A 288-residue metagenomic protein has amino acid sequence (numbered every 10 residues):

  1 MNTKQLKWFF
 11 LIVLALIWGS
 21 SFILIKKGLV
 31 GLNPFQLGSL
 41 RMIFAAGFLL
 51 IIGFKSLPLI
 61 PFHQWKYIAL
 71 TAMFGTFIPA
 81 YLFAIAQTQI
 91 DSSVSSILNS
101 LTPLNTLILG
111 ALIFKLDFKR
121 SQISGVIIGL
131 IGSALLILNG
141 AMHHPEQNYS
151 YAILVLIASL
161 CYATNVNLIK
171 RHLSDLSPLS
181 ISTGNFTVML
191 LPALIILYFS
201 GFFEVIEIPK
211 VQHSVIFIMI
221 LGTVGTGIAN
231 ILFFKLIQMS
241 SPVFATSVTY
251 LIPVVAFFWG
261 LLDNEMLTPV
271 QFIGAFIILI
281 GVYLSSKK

Functional and structural regions predicted by a protein language model:
L6-F10, Q36-I51, L70, S121-I131 (+4 more regions): Hydrophobic alpha-helical transmembrane segments of multi-pass integral membrane proteins, especially transporters
L16-G19, I23, L50, M73-F77 (+9 more regions): Hydrophobic/small/kink-forming positions within alpha-helical transmembrane segments of polytopic membrane proteins
I17, S21-F22, L50-N99, L135 (+1 more regions): Specific transmembrane alpha-helical segments of multi-pass solute transporters/efflux pumps, especially DMT/EamA
S20, L24-K27, G31, A45-P61 (+4 more regions): Membrane-interface helix-cap regions at the ends of transmembrane helices in multi-pass membrane proteins
G28, L37, R41, A86 (+5 more regions): Hydrophobic/aromatic residues within transmembrane alpha-helices of multi-pass small-molecule transporters
N33-P34, D91, F114-F118, S177-P178 (+1 more regions): A helix-boundary/kink motif common to multi-pass secondary transporters, especially Major Facilitator Superfamily
F48-P58, P103-I127, V254-I273: C-terminal transmembrane-helix exit sites in multi-pass transporters
L49, A69, F118-G140, A193 (+2 more regions): Hydrophobic transmembrane alpha-helices of multi-pass small-molecule transport proteins
